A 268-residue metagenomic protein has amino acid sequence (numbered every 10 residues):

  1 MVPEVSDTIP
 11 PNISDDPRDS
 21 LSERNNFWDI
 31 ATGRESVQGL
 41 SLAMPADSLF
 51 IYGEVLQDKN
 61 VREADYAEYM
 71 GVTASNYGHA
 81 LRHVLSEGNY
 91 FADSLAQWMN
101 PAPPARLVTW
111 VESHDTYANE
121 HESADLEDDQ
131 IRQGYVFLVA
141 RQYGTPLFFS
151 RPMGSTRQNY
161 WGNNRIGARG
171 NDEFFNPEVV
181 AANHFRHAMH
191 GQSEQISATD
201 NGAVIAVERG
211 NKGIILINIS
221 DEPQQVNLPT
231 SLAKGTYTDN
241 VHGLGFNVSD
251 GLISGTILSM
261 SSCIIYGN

Functional and structural regions predicted by a protein language model:
V5-N268: Active-site-proximal helices and loops of the catalytic beta/alpha 8
